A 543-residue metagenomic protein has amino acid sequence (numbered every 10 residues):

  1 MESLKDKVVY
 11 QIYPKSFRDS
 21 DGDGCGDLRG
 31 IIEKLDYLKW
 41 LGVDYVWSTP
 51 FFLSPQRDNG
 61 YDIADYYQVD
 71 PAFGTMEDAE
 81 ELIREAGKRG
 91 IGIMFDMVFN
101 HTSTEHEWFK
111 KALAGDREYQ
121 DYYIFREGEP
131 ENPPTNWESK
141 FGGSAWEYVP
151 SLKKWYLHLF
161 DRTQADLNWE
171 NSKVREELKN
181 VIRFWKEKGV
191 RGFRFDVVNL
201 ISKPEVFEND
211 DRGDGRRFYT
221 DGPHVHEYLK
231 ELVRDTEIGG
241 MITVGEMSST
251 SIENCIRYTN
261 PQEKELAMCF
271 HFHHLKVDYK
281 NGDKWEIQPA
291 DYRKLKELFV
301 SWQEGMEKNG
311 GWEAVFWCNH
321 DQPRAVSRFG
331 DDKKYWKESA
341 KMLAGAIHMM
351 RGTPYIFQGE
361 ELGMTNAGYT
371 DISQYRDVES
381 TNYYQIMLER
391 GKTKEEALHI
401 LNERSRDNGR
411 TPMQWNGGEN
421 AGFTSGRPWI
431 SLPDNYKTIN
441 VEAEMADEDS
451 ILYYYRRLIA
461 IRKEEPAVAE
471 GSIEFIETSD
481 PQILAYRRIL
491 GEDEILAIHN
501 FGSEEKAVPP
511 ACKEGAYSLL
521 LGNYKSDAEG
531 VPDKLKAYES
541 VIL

Functional and structural regions predicted by a protein language model:
M1-L53, E80, R84-A86, T353-I356 (+2 more regions): Carbohydrate-interacting/catalytic domains
E2-R183, E187, L200-E253, Y258-P261 (+2 more regions): Acidic/aromatic-lined carbohydrate-recognition and catalytic surfaces of CAZymes acting on diverse glycans
E33, E177-F184, K188, M342 (+3 more regions): A non-catalytic, amphipathic alpha-helix used as a structural packing/dimerization or gating element in enzyme scaffolds
V46, F193-F195: Hydrophobic residues within beta-strands of alpha/beta enzymes
G60, D161, K264, D407 (+1 more regions): A short, structural micro-pattern
G92, D96, G192, I242 (+3 more regions): Hydrophobic "anchor" residues on beta-strands that sit immediately upstream of conserved functional sites
T104-K140, L229, V233-P412, G417: Conserved alpha/beta catalytic core and glycan-binding cleft of carbohydrate-active enzymes
A165-N171, F218-Y219, A325-E338, T438-D449: Active-site rim elements
